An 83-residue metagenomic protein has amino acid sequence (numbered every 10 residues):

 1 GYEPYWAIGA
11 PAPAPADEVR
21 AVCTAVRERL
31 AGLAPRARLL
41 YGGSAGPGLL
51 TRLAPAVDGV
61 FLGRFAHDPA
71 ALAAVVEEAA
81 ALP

Functional and structural regions predicted by a protein language model:
G1-L40: Active-site rim beta-loop-alpha module in soluble metabolic enzymes
E3, L53, G63: Conserved, mostly hydrophobic/aromatic
I8-A10, G48-T51, D68-A71: Short active-site-adjacent structural elements
P13-D17, L53-A56, A74-E77: Short, glycine/charged-enriched secondary-structure capping and boundary segments
E28-G32, P55, A81: Secondary-structure boundary motif
L33-A34, S44-G59: Catalytic cores of alpha/beta
L39-P47, R64-F65: Glycine-rich beta-to-alpha transition loops that act as phosphate-gripper elements at the mouths of alpha/beta enzyme
F65-P83: C-terminal helical cap(s) of enzyme catalytic domains, especially alpha/beta-barrels
